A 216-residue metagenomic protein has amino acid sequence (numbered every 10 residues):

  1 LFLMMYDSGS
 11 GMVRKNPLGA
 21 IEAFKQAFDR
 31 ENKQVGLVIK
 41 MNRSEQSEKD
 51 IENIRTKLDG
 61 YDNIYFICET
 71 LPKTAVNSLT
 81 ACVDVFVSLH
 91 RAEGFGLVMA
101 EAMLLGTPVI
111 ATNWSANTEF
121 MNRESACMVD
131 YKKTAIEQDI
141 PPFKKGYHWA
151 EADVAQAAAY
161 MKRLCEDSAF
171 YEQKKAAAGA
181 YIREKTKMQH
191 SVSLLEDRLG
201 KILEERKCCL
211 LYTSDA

Functional and structural regions predicted by a protein language model:
L1-K15, I21-F24, V38-I39: Conserved donor-binding/catalytic core segment of Leloir-type glycosyltransferases
D50-T74: Nucleotide-activated donor-binding/catalytic signature segment of Leloir-type glycosyltransferases, i.e., the conserved
N77-V83: Short alpha-helical donor nucleotide-sugar binding micro-motif in glycosyltransferases
R91: Aromatic "clamp/platform" in nucleotide-sugar-dependent glycosyltransferases that forms part of the donor/acceptor
P108-A111, M121, C127-D130: Short hydrophobic beta-strand element within catalytic cores of glycosyltransferases and related nucleotide-activated
K132-E172: C-terminal "capping" alpha-helix adjacent to the active site of nucleotide-linked donor transferases in cell-envelope
A152, Q156, C165-D197: A charged, aromatic-enriched C-terminal amphipathic alpha-helix characteristic of glycosyltransferases across folds
Y212-A216: Conserved small/polar residues in nucleotide/adenosyl-binding loops
